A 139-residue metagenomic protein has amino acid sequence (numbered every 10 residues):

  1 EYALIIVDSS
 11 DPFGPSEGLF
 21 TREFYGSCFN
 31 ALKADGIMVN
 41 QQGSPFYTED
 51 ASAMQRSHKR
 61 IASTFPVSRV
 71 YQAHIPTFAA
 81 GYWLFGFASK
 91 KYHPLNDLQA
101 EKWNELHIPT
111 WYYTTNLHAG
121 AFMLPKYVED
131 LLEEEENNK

Functional and structural regions predicted by a protein language model:
E1-I6: A short acidic, Gly/Pro-enriched loop at the edge of an enzyme's catalytic core that lines a small-molecule cofactor
D11-P12, G43-Y47, P76-T77: Short "lid" loop at the C-terminus of a central beta-strand within the Rossmann-like core of SAM-dependent
P12-F20: Glycine/threonine-rich flexible loop motifs
S16, G43-H58: Conserved class I S-adenosyl-L-methionine
F20-A34, A62: A short glycine-rich, Lys/Arg-flanked "PGG" loop and its adjoining helix->strand segment in the class I
D35-Q42: Conserved beta-strand signature within the Rossmann-like core of class I S-adenosyl-L-methionine
P66-P76: Conserved S-adenosyl-L-methionine
A80-K139: SAM/dcSAM-binding transferase cores
